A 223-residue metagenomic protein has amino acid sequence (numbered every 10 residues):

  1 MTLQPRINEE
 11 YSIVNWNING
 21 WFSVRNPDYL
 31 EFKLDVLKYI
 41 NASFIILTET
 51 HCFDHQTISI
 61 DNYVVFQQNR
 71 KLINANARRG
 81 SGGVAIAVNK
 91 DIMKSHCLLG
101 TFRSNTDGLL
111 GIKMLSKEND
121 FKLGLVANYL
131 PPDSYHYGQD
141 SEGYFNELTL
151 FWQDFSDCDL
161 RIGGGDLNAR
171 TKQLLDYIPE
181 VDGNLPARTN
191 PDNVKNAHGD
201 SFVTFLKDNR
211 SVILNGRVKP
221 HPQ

Functional and structural regions predicted by a protein language model:
M1-Q223: A shared catalytic/ligand-binding motif for oxyanion handling
